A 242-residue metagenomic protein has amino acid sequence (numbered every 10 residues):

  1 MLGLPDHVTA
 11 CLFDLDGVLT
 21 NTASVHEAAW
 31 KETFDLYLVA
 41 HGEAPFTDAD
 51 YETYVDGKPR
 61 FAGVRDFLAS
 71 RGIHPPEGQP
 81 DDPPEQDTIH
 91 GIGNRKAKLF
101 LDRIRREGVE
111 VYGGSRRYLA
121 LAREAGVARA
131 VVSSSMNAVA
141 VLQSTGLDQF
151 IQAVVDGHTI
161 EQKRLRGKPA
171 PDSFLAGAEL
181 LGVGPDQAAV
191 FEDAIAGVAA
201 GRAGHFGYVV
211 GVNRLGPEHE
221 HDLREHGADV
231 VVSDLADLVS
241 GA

Functional and structural regions predicted by a protein language model:
L2-G3, D237-A242: Short amphipathic alpha-helix with an adjacent loop that forms part of the alpha/beta core around
L2-L15, L19-G113, E124: N-terminal helical cap/lid subdomain that shapes the substrate entry/recognition surface in HAD-like hydrolases
L19, V111, V131, V190-F191 (+1 more regions): Conserved SAM-binding loop
V109, V127-A128, M136-A189, I195 (+3 more regions): Substrate-recognition "cap/lid" segment bordering the active-site pocket of phosphatases
S134-S135, N213-L215, L235: Short secondary-structure boundary segments
V230-D234: Short acidic-hydrophobic, aromatic-tinged amphipathic segments that line or gate anion-handling sites
